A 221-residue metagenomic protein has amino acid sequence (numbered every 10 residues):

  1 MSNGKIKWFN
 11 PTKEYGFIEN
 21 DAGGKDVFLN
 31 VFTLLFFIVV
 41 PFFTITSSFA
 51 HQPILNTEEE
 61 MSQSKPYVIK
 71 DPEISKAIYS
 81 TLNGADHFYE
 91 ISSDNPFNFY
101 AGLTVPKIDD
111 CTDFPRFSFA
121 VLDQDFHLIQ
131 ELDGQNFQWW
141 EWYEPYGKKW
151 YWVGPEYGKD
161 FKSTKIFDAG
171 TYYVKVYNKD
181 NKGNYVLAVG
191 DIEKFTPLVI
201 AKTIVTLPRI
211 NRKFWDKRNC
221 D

Functional and structural regions predicted by a protein language model:
K13-I18: Short aromatic-glycine-enriched beta-strand elements
K25-L34: Beta-strand/loop nucleic-acid-binding surfaces
L35-F43: Bacterial N-terminal signal peptides
I45-A50: Sec/Tat signal peptide C-region and signal peptidase I cleavage site
H51-S64, Y89, D109, F117-L128 (+1 more regions): C-terminal edge strands of extracellular/lumenal beta-sandwich accessory domains
P66-N98, L103-D109, S118-F119: Non-catalytic, beta-strand-enriched accessory regions in extracellular/secretory proteins and membrane protein
G134-K165: Extended, solvent-exposed segments with strong compositional bias
